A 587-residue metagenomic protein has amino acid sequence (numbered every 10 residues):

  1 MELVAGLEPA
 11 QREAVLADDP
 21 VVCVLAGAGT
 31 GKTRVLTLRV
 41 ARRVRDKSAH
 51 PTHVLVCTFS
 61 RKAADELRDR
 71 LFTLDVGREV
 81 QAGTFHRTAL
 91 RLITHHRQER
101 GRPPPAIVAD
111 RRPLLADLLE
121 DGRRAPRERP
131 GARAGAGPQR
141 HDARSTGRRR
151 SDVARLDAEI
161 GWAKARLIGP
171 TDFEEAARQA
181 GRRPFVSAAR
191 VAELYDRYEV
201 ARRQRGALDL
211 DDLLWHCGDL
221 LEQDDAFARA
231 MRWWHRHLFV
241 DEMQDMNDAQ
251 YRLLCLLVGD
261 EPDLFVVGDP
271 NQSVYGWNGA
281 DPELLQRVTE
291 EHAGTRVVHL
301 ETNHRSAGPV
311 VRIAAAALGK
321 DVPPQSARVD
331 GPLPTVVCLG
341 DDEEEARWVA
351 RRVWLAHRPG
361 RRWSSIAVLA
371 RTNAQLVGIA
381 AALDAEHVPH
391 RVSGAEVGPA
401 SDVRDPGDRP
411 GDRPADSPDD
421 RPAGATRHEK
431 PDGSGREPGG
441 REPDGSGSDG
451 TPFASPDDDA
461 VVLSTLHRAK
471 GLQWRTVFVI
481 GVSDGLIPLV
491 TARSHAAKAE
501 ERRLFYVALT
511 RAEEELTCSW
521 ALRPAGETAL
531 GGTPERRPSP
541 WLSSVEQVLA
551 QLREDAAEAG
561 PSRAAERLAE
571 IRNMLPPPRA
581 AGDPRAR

Functional and structural regions predicted by a protein language model:
M1-G101, R312-A315, T510, A586: P-loop NTPase Walker
V4-L16, P20-V24, V35, L55 (+5 more regions): Conserved helicase NTPase motor core
P20, A49-H53, R78, D260-D263 (+7 more regions): Short glycine-/polar-rich loops that comprise or flank the Walker A/P-loop and associated switch/sensor motifs
C23-V24, A28-L36, V40, A293-R296 (+6 more regions): Helicase P-loop NTPase motor core
V40, T58-R61, F85-H86, V267-N271 (+7 more regions): A short beta-strand-to-loop transition that corresponds to the Sensor-1 phosphate-sensing loop of AAA+ P-loop ATPases
P51-E159, K164, A350: Conserved P-loop NTPase-based nucleic-acid remodeling module centered on helicase motor cores
H237, R362, L376-P389, S393 (+1 more regions): Conserved helicase C-terminal RecA-like lobe
R409, D416, D420, S544-R587: C-terminal, charged and often intrinsically disordered regions of DNA end-processing helicases and nucleases
